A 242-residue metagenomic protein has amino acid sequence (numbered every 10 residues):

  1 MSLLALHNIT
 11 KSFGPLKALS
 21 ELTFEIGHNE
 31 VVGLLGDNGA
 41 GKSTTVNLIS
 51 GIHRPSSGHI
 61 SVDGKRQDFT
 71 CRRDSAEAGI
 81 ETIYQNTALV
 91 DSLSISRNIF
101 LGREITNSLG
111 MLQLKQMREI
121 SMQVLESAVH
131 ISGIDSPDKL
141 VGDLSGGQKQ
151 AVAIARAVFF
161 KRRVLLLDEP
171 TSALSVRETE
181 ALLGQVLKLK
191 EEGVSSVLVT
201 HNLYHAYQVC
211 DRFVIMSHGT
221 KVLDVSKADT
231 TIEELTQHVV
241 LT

Functional and structural regions predicted by a protein language model:
S2-T242: Glycine-rich phosphate-binding loops of nucleotide-dependent enzymes
